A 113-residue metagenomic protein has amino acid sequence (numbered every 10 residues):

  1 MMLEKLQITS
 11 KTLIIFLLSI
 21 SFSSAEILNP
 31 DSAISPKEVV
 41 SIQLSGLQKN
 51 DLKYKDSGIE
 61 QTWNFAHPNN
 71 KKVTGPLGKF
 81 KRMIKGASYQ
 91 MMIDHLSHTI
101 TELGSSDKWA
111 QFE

Functional and structural regions predicted by a protein language model:
M2-L13: Bacterial N-terminal signal peptides that target proteins for export
K11-S21: Bacterial N-terminal signal peptides
S23-I27: Boundary at the C-terminal end of the N-terminal hydrophobic targeting segment
P30-D31: Alpha-helical scaffold domains
S35-D51, Q61, F65: Short, aromatic-enriched amphipathic alpha-helices that serve as compact interaction elements
K53-D107: Short solvent-exposed beta->alpha transition segments
Q111-E113: Short beta-strand segments that buttress and anchor functional surface loops
